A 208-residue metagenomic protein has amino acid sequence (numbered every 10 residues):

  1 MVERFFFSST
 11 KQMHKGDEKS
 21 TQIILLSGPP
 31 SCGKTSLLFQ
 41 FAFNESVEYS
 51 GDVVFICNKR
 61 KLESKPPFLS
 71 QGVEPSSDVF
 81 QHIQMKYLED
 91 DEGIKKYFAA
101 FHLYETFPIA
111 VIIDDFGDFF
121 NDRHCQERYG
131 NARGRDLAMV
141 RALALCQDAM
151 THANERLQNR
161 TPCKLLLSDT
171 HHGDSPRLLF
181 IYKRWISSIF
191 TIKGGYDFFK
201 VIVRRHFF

Functional and structural regions predicted by a protein language model:
M1-F208: N-terminal regions of ATP-driven nucleic-acid and macromolecular assemblies, encompassing P-loop NTP-binding domains
